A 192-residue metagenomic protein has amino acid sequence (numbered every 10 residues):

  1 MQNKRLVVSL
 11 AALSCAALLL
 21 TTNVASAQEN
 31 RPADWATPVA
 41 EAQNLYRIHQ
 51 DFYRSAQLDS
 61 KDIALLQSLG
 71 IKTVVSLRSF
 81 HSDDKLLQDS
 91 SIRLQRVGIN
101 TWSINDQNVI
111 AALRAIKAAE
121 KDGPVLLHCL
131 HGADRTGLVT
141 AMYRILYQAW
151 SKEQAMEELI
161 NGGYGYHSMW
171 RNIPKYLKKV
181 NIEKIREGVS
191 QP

Functional and structural regions predicted by a protein language model:
Q2-R5, L13-V125, L138-P192: Cys-dependent protein tyrosine phosphatase-like superfamily
C129: Short cysteine clusters
